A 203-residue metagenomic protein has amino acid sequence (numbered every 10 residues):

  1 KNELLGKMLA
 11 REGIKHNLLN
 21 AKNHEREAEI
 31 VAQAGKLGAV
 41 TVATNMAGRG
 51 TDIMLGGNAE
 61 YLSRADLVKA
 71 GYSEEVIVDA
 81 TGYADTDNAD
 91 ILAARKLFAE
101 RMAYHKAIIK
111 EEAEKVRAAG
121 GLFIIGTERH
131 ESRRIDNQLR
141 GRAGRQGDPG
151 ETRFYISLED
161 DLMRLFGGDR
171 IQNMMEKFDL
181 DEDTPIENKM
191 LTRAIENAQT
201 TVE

Functional and structural regions predicted by a protein language model:
K1-L5: Conserved strand-helix element at the start of the C-terminal RecA-like helicase core
A10-E203: Conserved phosphate-handling catalytic cores of large alpha/beta enzymes
